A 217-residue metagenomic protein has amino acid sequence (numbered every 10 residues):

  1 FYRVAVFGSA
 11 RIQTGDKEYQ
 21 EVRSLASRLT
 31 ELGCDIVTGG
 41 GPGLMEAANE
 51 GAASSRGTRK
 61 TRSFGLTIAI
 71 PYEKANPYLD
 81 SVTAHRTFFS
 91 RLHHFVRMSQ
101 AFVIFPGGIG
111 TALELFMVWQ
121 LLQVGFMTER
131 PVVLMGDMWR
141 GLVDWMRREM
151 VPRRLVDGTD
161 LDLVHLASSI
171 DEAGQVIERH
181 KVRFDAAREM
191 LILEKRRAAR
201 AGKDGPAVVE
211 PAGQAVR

Functional and structural regions predicted by a protein language model:
F1-I68: Glycine-rich beta-alpha loop segments
F1-V4, L163, S168-R217: SAM-dependent methyltransferases
V22, A53-S54, M117-L122, R148-V151 (+1 more regions): Short, solvent-exposed amphipathic alpha-helical segments in soluble enzyme and RNA/protein-processing domains
G43-A52, W139-V151: Glycine-rich, charge-decorated loop segments at or immediately adjacent to ligand/cofactor-binding or catalytic sites
G43-F105: Acidic/glycine-enriched connector segments
T58-I70, F105, W119-W145, G158-L161: Short, acidic/small-residue loops that bind anionic groups at enzyme active sites
H85-L134, K181-D185: Active-site/ligand-binding-proximal alpha/beta "capping" segment
H94-F102, R153-S168: Conserved thiamine diphosphate
